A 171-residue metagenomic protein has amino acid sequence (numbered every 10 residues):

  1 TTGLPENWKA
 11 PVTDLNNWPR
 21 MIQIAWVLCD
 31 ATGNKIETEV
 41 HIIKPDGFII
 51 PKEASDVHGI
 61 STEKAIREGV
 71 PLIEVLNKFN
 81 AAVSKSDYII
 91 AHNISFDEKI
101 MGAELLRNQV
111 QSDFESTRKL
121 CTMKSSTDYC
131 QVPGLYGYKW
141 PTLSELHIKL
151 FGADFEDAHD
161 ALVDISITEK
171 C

Functional and structural regions predicted by a protein language model:
T1-W8, V12: Short acidic, Gly/Ser-rich segments with clustered Asp/Glu that frequently serve as metal-coordination loops in enzyme
N7, C29, E63: Short, electropositive, low-hydrophobicity segments enriched in small/polar residues
L15-N16, A65: A short acidic, glycine-rich active-site loop that binds or catalyzes chemistry on phosphate/adenosine moieties
N17-I60, N80-C171: Metal-dependent phosphoesterase core characteristic of DEDDh/y 3'-5' exonuclease domains
S55-K78: Metal-dependent phosphoesterase signature
